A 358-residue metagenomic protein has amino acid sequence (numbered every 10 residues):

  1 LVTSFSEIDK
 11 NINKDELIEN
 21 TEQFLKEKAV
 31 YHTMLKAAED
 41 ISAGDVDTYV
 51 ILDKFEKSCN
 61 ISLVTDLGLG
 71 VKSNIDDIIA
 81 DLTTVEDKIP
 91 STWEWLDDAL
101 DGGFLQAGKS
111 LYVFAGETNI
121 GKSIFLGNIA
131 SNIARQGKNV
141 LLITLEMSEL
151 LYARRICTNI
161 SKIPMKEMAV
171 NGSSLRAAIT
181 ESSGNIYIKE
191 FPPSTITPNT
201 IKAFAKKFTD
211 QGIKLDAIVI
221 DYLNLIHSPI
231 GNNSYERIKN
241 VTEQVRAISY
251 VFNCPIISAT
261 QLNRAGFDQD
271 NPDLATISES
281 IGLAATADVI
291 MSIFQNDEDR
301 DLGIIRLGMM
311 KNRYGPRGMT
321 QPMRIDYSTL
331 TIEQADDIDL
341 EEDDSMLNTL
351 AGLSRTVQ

Functional and structural regions predicted by a protein language model:
L1-F24, V357-Q358: Noncatalytic partner-interaction/assembly domains of nucleic-acid and motor enzyme complexes, especially the accessory
N11, E27, P90-W93, L150 (+7 more regions): Amphipathic alpha-helical transducer elements in NTP-driven molecular machines
L63-I163, R176, I186-I188, A351-V357: The Walker A/P-loop phosphate-binding site
D97, G102, N132-K214, S228 (+4 more regions): Cytosolic-facing regulatory segments adjacent to core modules
N199-I218, N232, Q244, Y250-F252 (+1 more regions): C-terminal regions of RecA-like/P-loop NTPase motor modules
Y222: Walker B catalytic acidic pair
H227-S234: Conserved ATPase-coupling elements of RecA-like P-loop NTPase cores
P255-T260: Structural recognition of the conserved hydrophobic beta-strand(s) that form the central parallel beta-sheet of P-loop
